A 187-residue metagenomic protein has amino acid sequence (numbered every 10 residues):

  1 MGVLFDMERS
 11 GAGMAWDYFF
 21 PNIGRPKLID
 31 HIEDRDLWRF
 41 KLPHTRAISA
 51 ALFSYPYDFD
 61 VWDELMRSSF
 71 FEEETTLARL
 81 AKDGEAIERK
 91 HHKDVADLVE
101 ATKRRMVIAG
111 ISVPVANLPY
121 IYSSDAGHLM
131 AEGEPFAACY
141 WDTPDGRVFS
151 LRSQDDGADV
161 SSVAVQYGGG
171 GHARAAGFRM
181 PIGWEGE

Functional and structural regions predicted by a protein language model:
M1-F59: Short alpha-helices
M7, I87, L118: Catalytic cores of large soluble enzymes that bind and process phosphate-bearing ligands
W16-F19, I29-H31, I48, W62-E64 (+4 more regions): Bulky hydrophobic/aromatic packing residues
N22, L77-A81, Y120: Generic detection of long, well-ordered alpha-helical segments
E33-K103: Hydrophobic, aromatic-enriched interface-forming segments
H92-E187: Gly/His-enriched, cation/cofactor- and phosphate-binding structural elements
